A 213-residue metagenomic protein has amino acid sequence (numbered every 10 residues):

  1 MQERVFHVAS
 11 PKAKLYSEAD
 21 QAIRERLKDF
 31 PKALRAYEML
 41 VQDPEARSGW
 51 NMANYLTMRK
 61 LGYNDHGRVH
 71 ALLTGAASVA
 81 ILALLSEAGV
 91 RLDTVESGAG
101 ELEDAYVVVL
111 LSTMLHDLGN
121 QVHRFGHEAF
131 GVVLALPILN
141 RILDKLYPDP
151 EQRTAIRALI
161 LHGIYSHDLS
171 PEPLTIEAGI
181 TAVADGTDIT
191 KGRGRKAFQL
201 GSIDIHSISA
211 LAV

Functional and structural regions predicted by a protein language model:
M1-V41, K60-L72, A76-E103, L115 (+3 more regions): Divalent metal-dependent phosphate-bond-processing catalytic cores, especially two-metal-ion Mg2+/Mn2+ enzymes that act
R35-T57: Short alpha-helical hairpin
L102, T154-A158: Eukaryote-skewed repeat-based solenoidal scaffolds used as protein-protein interaction platforms, primarily
V108-S112: Active-site alpha-helix of zinc metalloproteases
D117-F130: Catalytic Zn2+-binding segment of zinc metalloproteases
F130-I138: Alpha-helical scaffold elements adjacent to nucleotide-binding pockets in ATP/GTP-utilizing enzyme cores
N140-T154, P171: Inter-helical turn/loop segments and adjacent helix faces that build the functional surface of alpha-helical bundle
